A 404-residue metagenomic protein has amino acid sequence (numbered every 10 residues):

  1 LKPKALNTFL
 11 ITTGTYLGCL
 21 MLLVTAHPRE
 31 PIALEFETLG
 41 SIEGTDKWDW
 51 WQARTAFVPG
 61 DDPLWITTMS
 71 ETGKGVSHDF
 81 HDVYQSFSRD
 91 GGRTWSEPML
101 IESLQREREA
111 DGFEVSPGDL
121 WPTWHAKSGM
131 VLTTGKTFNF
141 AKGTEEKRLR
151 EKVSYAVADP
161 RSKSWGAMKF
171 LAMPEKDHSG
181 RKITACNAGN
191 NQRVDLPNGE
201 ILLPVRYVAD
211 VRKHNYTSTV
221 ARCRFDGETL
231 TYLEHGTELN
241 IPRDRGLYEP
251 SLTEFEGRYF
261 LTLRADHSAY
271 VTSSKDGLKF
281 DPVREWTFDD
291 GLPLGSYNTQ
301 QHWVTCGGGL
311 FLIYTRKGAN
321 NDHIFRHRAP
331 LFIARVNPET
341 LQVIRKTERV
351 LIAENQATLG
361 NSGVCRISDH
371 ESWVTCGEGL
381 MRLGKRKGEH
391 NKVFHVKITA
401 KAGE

Functional and structural regions predicted by a protein language model:
L1-T8: N-terminal secretory signal peptides that target proteins for export/translocation
I11-L22: Bacterial N-terminal signal peptides
H27-D49, F57-V115, W124-C186, V194-E249 (+4 more regions): Beta-rich carbohydrate-recognition and catalytic domains
Q52-R54, D119-W121, N190-Q192, E249-S251 (+2 more regions): Conserved beta-strand position repeated once per blade in WD40 beta-propeller domains
W303-C306, L310: Active-site-adjacent segment of 2-oxoglutarate/Fe(II) JmjC oxygenases
T358: Conserved glycosyltransferase catalytic-site signature
